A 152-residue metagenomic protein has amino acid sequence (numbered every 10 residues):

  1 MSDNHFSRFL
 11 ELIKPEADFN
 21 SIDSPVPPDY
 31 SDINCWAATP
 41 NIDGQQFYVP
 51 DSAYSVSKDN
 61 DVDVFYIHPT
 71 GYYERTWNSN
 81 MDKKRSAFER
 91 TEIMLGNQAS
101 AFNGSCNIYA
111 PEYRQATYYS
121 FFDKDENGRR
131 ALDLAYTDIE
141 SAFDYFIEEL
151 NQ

Functional and structural regions predicted by a protein language model:
M1-Y54: Basic, amphipathic N-terminal segments that precede the first structured/catalytic domain
S7-L10, E92, G96-A99, E140: Generic detector of well-ordered alpha-helical segments enriched in charged/polar residues, highlighting helical
A37-E112, T117: Short, surface-exposed "cap/lid" segments of acyl-processing enzymes
Y119-D133: Charged, often glycine-rich, active-site loop that binds/positions anionic groups
R129-E149: Alpha/beta-hydrolase active-site loop
